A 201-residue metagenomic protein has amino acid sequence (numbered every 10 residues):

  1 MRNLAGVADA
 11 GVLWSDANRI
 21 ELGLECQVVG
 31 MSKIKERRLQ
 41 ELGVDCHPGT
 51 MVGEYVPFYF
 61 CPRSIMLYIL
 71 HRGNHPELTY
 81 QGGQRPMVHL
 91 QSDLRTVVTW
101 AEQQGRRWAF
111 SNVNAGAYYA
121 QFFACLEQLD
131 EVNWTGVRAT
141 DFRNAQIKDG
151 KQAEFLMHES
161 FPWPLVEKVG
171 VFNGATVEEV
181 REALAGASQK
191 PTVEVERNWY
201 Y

Functional and structural regions predicted by a protein language model:
M1-Y201: Active-site-proximal loop/hinge segments that shape catalytic or ion-binding/gating pockets
